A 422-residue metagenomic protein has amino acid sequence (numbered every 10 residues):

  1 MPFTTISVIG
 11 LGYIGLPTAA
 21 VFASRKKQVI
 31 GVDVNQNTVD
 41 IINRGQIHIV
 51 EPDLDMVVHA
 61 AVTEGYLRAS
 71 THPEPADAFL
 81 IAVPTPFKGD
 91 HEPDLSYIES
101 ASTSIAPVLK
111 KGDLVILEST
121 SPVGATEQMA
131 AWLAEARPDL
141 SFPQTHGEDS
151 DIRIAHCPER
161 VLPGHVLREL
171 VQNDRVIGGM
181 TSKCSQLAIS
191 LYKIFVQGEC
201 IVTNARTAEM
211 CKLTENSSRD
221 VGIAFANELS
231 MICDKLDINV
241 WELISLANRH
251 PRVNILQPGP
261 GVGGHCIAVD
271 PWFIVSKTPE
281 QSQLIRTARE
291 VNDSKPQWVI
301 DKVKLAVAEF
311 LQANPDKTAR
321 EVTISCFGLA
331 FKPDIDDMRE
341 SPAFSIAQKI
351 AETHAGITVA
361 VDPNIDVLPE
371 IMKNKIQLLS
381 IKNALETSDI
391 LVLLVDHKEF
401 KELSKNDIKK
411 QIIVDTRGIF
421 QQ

Functional and structural regions predicted by a protein language model:
M1-Q422: Structural/interface elements that position substrates and couple domains in central-metabolism enzymes
